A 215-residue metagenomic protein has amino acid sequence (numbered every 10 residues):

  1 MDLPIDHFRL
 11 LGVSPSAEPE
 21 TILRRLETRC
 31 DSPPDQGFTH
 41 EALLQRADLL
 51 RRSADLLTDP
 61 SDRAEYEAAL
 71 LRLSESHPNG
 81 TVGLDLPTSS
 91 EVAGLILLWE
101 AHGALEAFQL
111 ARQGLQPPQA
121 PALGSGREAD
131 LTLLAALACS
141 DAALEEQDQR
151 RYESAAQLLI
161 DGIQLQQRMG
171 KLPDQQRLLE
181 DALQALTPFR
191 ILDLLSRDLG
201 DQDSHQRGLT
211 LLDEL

Functional and structural regions predicted by a protein language model:
M1-F38, L49, S53, A64-A68 (+1 more regions): N-terminal J-domain/J-like co-chaperone modules of DnaJ/Hsp40 proteins
P33, L73, P118-A122, L159 (+3 more regions): Alpha-helical junction/boundary sensor with strong preference for TPR arrays
T39, P117-D130, Q167-L178: Flexible helix-coil transition and linker loops at the boundaries of alpha-helical arrays
A104, Y152, L159, D201-H205: TPR-repeat structural position
